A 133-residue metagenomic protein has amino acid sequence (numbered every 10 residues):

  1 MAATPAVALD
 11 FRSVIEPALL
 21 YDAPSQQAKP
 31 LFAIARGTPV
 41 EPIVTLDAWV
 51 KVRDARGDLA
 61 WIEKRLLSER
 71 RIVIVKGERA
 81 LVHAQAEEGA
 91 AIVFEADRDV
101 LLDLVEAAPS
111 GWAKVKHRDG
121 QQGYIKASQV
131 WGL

Functional and structural regions predicted by a protein language model:
T4-A23, P30-R36, E41-L101, V105-L133: SH3-family beta-barrel domains
